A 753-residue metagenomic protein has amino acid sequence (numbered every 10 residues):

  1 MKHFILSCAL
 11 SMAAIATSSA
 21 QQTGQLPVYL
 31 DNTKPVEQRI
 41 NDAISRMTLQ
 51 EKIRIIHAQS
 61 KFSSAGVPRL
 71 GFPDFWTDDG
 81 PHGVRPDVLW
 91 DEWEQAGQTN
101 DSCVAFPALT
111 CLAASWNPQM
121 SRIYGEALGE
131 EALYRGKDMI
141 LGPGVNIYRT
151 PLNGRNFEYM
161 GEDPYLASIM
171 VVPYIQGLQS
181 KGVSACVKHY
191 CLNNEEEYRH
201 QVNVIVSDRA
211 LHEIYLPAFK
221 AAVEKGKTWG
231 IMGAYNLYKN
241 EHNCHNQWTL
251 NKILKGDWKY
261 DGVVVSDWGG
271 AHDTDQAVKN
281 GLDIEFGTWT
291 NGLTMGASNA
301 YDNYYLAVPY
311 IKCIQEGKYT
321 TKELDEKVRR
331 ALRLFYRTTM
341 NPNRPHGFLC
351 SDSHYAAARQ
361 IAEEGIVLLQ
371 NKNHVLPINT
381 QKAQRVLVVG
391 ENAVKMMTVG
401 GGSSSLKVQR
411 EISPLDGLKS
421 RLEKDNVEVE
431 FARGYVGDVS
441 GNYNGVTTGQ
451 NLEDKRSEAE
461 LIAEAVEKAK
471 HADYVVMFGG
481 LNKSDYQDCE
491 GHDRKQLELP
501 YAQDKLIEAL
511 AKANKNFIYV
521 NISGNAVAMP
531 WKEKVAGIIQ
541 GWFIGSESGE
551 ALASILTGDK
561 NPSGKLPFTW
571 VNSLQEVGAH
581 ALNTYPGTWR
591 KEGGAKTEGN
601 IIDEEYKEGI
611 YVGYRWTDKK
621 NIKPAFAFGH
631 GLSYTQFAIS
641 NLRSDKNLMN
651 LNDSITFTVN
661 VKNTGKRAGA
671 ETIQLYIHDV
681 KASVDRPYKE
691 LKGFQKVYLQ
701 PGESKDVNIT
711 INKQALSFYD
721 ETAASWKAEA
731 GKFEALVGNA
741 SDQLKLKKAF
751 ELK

Functional and structural regions predicted by a protein language model:
M1-Q25: Bacterial Sec-dependent N-terminal signal peptides
T17-F718, S725-S741: Glycoside hydrolase catalytic-domain context in secreted enzymes
Q743-K753: Short beta-strand elements
